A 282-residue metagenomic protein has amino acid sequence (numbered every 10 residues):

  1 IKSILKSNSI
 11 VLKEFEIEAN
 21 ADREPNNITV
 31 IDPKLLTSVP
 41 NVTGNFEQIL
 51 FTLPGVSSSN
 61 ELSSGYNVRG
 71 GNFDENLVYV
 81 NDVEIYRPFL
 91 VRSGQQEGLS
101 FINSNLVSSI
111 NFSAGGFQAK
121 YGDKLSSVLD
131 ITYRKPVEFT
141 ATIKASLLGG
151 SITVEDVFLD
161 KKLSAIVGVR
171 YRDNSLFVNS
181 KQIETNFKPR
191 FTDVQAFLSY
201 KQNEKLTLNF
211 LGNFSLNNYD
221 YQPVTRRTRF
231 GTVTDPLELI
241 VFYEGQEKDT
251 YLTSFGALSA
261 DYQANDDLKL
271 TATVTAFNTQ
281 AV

Functional and structural regions predicted by a protein language model:
K2-V39, E47, F73-E75, N81: Short, acidic, small-residue-rich periplasmic hinge/interaction motif at the N-terminus of Gram-negative outer-membrane
S3, S100-T140, S151: A beta-strand signature from Gram-negative outer-membrane beta-barrel systems, especially the internal plug domain
P33, I183-F187, V224-E238, V282: Flexible, surface-exposed loop regions and adjacent strand-edge segments of Gram-negative outer-membrane beta-barrel
S38, E84-F112: Short acidic/polar hinge/loop motifs at secondary-structure boundaries that mediate gating or recognition
E47-R87: Extracytoplasmic beta-strand/coil segments of soluble accessory domains associated with Gram-negative outer-membrane
G94-Q95, E138-T140, S180-T185, I240-Q246 (+1 more regions): Extracellular loop and loop/strand-boundary signature of outer-membrane beta-barrel proteins
S109, K124-P136, Y171-S180, G231-F242: Flexible, solvent-exposed coil segments and beta strand-coil junctions, predominantly the extracellular/periplasmic
L148-Y171, E184-Q222, Q246-N278: Transmembrane beta-barrel wall of Gram-negative outer-membrane proteins
